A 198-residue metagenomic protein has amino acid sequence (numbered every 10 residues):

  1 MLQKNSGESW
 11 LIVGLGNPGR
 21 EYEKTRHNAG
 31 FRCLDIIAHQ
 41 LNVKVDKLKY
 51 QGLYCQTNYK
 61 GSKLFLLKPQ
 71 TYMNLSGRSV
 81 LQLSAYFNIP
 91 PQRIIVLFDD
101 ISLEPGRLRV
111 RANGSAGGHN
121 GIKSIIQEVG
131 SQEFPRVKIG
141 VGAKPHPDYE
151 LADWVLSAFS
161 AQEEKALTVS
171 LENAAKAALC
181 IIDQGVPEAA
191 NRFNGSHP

Functional and structural regions predicted by a protein language model:
M1-N113, K123-K138, K144-E150, S157 (+1 more regions): Nucleotide and nucleotide-moiety/phosphate-recognizing core
G118-G121: Hydrophobic alpha-helical segments within soluble ligand-binding/sensing domains
